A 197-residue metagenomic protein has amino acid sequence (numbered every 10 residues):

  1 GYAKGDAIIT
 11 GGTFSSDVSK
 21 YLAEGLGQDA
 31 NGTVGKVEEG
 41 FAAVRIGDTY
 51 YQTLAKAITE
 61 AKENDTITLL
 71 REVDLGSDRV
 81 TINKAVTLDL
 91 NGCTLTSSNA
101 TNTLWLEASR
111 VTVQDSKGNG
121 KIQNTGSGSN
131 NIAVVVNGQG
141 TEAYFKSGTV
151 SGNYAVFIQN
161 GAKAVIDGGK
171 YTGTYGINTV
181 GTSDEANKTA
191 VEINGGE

Functional and structural regions predicted by a protein language model:
G1-G40: Leucine-rich solenoid repeat scaffolds
Y2, D74-T87, L95-D115, Q123-A143 (+2 more regions): Extracellular beta-strand-rich solenoid/capping regions of secreted or surface-exposed proteins that bind or remodel
D6-T10, N64-T68, V86, V111: Hydrophobic beta-strand segments of well-ordered beta-sheets in folded domains
G12-Y21, G92-A100, Q114-N131, F145-N153 (+2 more regions): Beta-strand-rich solenoid/repeat architectures in extracellular/passenger domains of polysaccharide-targeting enzymes
N31-G32, D48, G118, S129: Intrinsic-disorder/low-complexity loop/linker signature
E38-A43, T81-K84: A short, compositionally biased
G40-L70: Acidic Gly/Asp/Thr-rich repetitive segments characteristic of extracellular carbohydrate-active and adhesion proteins
